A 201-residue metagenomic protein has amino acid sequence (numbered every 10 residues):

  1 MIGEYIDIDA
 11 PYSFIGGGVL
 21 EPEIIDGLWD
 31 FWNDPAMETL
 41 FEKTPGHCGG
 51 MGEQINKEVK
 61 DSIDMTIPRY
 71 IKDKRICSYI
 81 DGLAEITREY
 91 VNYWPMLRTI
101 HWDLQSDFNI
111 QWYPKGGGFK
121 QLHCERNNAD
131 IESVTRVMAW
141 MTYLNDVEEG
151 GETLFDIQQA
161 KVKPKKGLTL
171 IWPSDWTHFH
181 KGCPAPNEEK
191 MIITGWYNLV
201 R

Functional and structural regions predicted by a protein language model:
I2-H101, Q105-D107: Non-heme Fe(II)/2-oxoglutarate
W32, P95, P114, R126 (+2 more regions): Short beta-strand segments enriched in hydrophobic/aromatic residues within well-folded beta-rich domains
E38-T39, F119-K120, V147-L154: Substrate-binding/catalytic groove segments of enzymes that remodel or degrade extracellular structural polymers
L104-G118: A short glycine-rich, His/Asp/Glu-containing loop-to-beta-strand
I110-P114, A129-E149: Short, conserved beta-strand element in jelly-roll/cupin
F119-N127: Histidine-centered catalytic micro-motifs
V134-R136, E149-R201: Catalytic core of Fe(II)/2-oxoglutarate
